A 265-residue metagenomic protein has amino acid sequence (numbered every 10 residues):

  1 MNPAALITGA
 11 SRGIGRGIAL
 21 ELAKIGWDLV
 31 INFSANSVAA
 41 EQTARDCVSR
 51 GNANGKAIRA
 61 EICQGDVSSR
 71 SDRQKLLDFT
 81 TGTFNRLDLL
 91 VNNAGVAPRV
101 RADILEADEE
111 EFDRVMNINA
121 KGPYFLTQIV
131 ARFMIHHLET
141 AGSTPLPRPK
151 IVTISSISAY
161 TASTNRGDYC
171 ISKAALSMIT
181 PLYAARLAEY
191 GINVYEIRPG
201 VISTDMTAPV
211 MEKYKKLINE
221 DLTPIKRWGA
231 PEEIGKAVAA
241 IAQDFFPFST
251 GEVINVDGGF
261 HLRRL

Functional and structural regions predicted by a protein language model:
S11-G13: Conserved glycine-rich cofactor-binding loop
R86, A188-N193, S249-G251: Short, small/polar-rich loop/turn modules that mediate ligand/substrate recognition or access, typified
R101, A239, T250-L265: Short C-terminal tail/terminal secondary-structure segment of NAD(P)H-dependent dehydrogenase/reductase domains
R101-I104, D108-D113, N219: Substrate-binding pocket helix/loop in short-chain dehydrogenase/reductase
T127, S172-A175: Active-site helix of classical SDR
R132, A184-A188, P247: Alpha-helical segment proximal to the catalytic Tyr-Lys
S156: Residue(s) in the substrate-gating loop at a strand-loop-helix junction that position the organic substrate next
